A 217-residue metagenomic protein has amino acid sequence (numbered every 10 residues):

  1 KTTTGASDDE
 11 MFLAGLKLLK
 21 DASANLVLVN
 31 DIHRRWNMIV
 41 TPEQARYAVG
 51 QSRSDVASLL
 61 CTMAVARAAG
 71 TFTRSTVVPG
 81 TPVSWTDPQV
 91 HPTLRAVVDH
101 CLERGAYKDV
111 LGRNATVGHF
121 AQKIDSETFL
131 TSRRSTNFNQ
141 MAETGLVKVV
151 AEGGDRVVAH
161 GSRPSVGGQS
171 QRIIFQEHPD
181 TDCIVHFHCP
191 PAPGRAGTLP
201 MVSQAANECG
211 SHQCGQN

Functional and structural regions predicted by a protein language model:
K1-A68: A cross-family phosphate/adenosyl-ligand binding-site feature
G70-N217: Glycine-rich flexible loops
